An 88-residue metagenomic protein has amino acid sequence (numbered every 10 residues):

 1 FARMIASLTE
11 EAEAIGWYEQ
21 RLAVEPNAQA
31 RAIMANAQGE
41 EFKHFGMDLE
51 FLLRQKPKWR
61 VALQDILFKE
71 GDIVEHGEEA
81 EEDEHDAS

Functional and structural regions predicted by a protein language model:
F1-S88: Iron-associated oxidoreductase/ferritin-like identity signal
